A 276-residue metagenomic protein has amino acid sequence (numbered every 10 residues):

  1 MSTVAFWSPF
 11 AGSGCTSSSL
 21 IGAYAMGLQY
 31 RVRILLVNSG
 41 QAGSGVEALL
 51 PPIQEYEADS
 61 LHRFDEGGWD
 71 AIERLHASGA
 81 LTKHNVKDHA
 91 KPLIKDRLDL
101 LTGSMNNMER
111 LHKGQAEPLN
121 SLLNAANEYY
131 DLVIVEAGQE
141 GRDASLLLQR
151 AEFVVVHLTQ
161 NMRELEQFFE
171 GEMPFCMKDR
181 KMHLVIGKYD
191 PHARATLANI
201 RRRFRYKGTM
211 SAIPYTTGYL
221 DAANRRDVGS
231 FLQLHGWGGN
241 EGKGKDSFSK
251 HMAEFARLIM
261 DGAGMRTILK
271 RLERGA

Functional and structural regions predicted by a protein language model:
S2-L49, L119, A126: Walker A/P-loop phosphate-binding motif and the immediately C-terminal alpha-helix
F6-W7, V37-N38, T102-G103, I134-E136 (+2 more regions): Conserved beta-strand segments of the P-loop GTPase G domain that flank and frequently precede/overlap
L36-N124: P-loop/Walker-type NTP enzyme "switch/lid" segment
D96-D99, N127-V135, F153: Loop/turn-to-beta-strand initiation segments
R110-N120, F168-A193: P-loop/Walker A phosphate-binding loop and immediately adjacent motor/lid segment at beta-alpha junctions
G141-N161: Inter-motif core of Ras-like GTPase G domains
K188-A193, A198-G238: Beta-strand-loop-alpha "switch" segments that mediate conformational coupling across diverse proteins
G229-A276: NTP-binding/hydrolysis catalytic cores, primarily Walker-type P-loop NTPases
